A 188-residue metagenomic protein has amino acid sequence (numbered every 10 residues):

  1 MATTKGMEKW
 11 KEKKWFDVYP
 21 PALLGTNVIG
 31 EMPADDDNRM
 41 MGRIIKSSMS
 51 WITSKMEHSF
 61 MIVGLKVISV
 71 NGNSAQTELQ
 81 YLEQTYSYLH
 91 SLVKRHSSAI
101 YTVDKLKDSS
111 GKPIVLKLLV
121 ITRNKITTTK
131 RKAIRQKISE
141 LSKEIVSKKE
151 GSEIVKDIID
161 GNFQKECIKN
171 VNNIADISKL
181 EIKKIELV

Functional and structural regions predicted by a protein language model:
A2-I126: Hydrophobic-cavity lipid-handling domains and compact docking modules
A2-W10, A133, K137-L141, I159: Conserved bacterial/organellar gene-expression machines centered on ribosome-associated P-loop NTPases
K94, E140-S147, K169-D176: Short, intrinsically disordered, mixed-charge
A99-D104, S142, E153-K156: Low-complexity, flexible helical/coil segments
D108-G151: Short acidic, glycine/tyrosine-flanked loop/strand segments centered on an H-E-D-like triad
K148-E166: Acidic, low-complexity glycine/serine/threonine-rich segments
E166-V188: Extended, low-charge, aliphatic-rich alpha-helical segments
